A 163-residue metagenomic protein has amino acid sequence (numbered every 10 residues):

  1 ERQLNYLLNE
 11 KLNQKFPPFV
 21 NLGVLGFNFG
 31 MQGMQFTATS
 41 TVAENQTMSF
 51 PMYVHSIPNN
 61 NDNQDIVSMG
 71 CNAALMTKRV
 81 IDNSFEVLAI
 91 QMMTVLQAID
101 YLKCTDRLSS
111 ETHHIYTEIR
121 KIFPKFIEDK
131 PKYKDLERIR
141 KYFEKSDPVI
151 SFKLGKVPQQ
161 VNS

Functional and structural regions predicted by a protein language model:
E1-S163: C-terminal auxiliary extensions adjacent to catalytic cores
